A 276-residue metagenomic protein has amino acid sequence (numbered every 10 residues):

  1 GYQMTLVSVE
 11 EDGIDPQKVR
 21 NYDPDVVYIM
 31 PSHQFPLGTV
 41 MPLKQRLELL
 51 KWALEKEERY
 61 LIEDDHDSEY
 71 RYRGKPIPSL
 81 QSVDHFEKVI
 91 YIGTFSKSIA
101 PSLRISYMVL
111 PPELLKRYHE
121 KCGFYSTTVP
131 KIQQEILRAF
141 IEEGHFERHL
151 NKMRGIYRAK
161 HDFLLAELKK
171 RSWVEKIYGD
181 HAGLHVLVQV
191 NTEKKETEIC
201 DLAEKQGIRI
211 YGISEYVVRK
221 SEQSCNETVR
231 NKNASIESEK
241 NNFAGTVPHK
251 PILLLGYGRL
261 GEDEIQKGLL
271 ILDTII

Functional and structural regions predicted by a protein language model:
G1-S8, I29, L47: PLP-dependent aspartate aminotransferase-fold enzymes
P16-D23, Q34, V40-E58, D67-S98 (+2 more regions): Active-site pre-lysine segment of PLP-dependent enzymes
H85-G155, E167: Conserved core segment of the aminotransferase class I/II
V109, L187-Q189, G256-G258: Short hydrophobic/aromatic beta-strand micro-patches that form the beta-sheet surface supporting nucleotide- or nucleic
R138, G155-L165, E175-Q189, E196-E204 (+1 more regions): Conserved glycine-rich beta-strand-loop-beta hairpin in the small C-terminal domain of fold type I
K194-I199, D263-Q266: Short, conserved charged micro-motifs
N226, N233-I276: PLP-dependent enzyme catalytic core of the Aspartate aminotransferase-like
